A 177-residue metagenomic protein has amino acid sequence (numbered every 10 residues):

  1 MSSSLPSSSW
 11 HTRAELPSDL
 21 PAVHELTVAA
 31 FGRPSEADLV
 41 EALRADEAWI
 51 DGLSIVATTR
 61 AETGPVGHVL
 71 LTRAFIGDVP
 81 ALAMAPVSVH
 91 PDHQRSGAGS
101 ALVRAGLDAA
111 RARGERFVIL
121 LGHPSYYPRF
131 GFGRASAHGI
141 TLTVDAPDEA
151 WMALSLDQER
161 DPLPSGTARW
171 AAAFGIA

Functional and structural regions predicted by a protein language model:
S2-A42, A48-D51, V56-R60, G64-P65 (+2 more regions): Short amphipathic alpha-helix that is part of the acyltransferase structural core
S54-V56, T63-F75, P80-S88: Conserved beta-strand in the GNAT
G64, D78, H90-A101, R113 (+1 more regions): Conserved glycine-rich acetyl-CoA-binding loop
M84, V89, R95-D108, I119-L120: Conserved acetyl-CoA-binding loop-helix of GNAT-fold acetyltransferases
R95-S96, S100, A146-D157: Accessory recognition modules or surfaces
A112-R116, L121-P147: Conserved active-site alpha-helix within GNAT-family acetyltransferase domains
